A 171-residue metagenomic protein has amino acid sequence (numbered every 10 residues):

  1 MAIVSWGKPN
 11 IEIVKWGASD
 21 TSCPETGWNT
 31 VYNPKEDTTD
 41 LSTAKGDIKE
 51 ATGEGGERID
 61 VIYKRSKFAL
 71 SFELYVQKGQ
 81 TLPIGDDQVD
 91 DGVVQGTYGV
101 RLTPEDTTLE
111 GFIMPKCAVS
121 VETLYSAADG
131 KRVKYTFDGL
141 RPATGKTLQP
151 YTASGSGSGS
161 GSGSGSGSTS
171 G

Functional and structural regions predicted by a protein language model:
M1-Q77, K116-D129: Solvent-exposed edge beta-strands and adjacent loop segments that serve as assembly or binding interfaces
I13, T52, L102, G161-G167: Residues at secondary-structure transition points
D37-T38, S42, G96, L102 (+1 more regions): Intrinsically disordered/low-complexity terminal segments and short unstructured peptides
A69-E73, G99-R101, K134-D138: Beta-strand secondary-structure signal
L74-K78, L102-D106, G139-A143: Beta-strand elements of well-folded, non-transmembrane domains
G79-D86, K146: Short, conserved charged micro-motifs
P83-G111: Short, acidic/charged, Gly/Pro-enriched secondary-structure junctions
T108-G171: Mixed-charge, glycine-accented linear interaction segment located at domain edges/termini
